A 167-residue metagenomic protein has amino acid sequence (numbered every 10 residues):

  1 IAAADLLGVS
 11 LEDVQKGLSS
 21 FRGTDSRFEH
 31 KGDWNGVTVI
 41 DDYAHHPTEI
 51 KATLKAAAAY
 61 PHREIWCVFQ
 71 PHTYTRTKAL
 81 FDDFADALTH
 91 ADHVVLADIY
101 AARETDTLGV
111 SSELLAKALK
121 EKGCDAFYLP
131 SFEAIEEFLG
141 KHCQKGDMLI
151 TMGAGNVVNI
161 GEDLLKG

Functional and structural regions predicted by a protein language model:
I1-H93: Nucleotide phosphate-binding/pyrophosphate-handling subdomain across enzymes that bind or process nucleotide phosphates
V39-D42, A126, L149: Generic structural signal for residues in well-ordered beta-strands
A52, A79-F81, T107-L108, G140 (+1 more regions): Short amphipathic alpha-helical segments
K55-A59, D82-D86, V110-S112, K145 (+1 more regions): Short, solvent-exposed amphipathic alpha-helical segments in soluble enzyme and RNA/protein-processing domains
P71-Y74, I99-A102, A154-V157: Short glycine-rich anion-binding loops that position phosphate/pyrophosphate groups of nucleotides and phosphorylated
A85-K145: C-terminal helical cap/extension that packs against the catalytic core of soluble nucleotide-cofactor enzymes
I135-L165: A glycine-rich beta-strand to alpha-helix segment that forms a phosphate/ribose-binding loop at ligand/cofactor sites
